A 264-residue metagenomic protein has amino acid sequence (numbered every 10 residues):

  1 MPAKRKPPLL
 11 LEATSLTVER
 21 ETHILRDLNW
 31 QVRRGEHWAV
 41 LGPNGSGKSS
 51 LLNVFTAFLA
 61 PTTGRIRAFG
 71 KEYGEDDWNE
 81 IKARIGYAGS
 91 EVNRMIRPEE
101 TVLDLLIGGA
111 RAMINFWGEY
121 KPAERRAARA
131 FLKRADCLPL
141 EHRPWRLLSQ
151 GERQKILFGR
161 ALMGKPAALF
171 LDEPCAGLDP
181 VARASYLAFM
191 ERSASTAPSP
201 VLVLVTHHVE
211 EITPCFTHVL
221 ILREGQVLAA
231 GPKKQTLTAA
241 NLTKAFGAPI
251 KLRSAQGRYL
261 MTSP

Functional and structural regions predicted by a protein language model:
L41-P43: The feature captures the beta-strand-to-loop junction immediately N-terminal to the Walker
T56: Helix-to-loop junction immediately C-terminal to a conserved catalytic motif
G64-G74, I81: Conserved ABC transporter NBD signature motif
P122-L140: Conserved ABC ATPase "signature" region
P144-L148: Conserved ABC ATPase signature
L169-E173: Catalytic Walker B motif of ABC-type/P-loop ATPase nucleotide-binding domains
